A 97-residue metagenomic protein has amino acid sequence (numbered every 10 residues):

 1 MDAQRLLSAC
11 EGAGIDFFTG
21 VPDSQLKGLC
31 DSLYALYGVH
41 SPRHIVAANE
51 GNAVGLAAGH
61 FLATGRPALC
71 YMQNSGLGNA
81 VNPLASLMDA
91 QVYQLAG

Functional and structural regions predicted by a protein language model:
M1-G97: Thiamine diphosphate
